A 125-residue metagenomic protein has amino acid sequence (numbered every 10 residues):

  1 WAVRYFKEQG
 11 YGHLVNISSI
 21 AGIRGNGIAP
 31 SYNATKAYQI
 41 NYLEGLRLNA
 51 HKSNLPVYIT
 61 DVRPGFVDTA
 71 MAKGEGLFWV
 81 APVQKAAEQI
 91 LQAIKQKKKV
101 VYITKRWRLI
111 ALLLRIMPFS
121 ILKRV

Functional and structural regions predicted by a protein language model:
W1-E8, R47-L48: Amphipathic alpha-helical dimer-interface segment in Rossmann-like NAD(P)H-dependent oxidoreductases
S19: Residue(s) in the substrate-gating loop at a strand-loop-helix junction that position the organic substrate next
R24, G45-V57: Active-site-adjacent segment of SDR/Rossmann-fold oxidoreductases
R24-P30, E75: Active-site loop immediately N-terminal to the catalytic Tyr-X3-Lys motif of short-chain dehydrogenase/reductase
T35: Active-site helix of classical SDR
Y58-D68: Conserved SDR Rossmann-fold cofactor-binding beta-strand/turn motif
D61, K73-L112: C-terminal helical subdomain
